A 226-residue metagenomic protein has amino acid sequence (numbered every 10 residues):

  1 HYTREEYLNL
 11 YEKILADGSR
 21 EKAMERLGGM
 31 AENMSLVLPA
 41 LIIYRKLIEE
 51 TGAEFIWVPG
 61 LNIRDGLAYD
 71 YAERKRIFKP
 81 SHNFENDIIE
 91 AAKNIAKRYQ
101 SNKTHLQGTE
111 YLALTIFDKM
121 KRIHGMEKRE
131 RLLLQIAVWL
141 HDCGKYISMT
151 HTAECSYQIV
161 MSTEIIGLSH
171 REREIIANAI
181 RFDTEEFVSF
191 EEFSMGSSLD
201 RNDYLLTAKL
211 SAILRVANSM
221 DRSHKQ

Functional and structural regions predicted by a protein language model:
H1-H224: Helical "lid/coupling" subdomains associated with nucleotide-phosphate turnover
